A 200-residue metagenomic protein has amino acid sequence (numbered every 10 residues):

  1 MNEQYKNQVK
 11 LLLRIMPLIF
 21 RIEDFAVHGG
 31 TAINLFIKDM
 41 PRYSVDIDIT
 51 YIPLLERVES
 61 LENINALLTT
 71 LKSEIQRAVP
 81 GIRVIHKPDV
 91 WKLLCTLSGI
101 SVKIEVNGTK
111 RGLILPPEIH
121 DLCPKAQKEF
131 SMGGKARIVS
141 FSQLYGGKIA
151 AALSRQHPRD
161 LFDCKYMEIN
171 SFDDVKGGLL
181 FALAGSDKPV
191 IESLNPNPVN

Functional and structural regions predicted by a protein language model:
M1-N200: Compositionally biased terminal segments of proteins
